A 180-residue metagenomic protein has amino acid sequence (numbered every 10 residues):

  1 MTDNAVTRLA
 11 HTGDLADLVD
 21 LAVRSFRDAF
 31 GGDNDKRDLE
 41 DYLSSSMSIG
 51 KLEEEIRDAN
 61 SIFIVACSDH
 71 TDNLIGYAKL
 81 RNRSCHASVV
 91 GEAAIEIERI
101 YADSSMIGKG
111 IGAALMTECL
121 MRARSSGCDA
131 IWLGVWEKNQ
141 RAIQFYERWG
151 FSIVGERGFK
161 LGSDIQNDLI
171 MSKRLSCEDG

Functional and structural regions predicted by a protein language model:
D3-V6: Extreme N-terminal starter segment of soluble prokaryotic enzymes
L9-L15, V19-S105, M116-R122, S126 (+1 more regions): Acetyl-CoA-dependent GNAT
H11-G13, G91-I95, D129-W132, W136-I143 (+1 more regions): C-terminal "cap" of GNAT-fold acetyltransferases
A29, K109, V154: Residues that scaffold the ATP/ADP-binding catalytic core of kinase and kinase-like folds
D103-S105, K109, E137-K138: Active-site acidic-Proline motif in GNAT/NAT acetyltransferases
G108-M121, Q144-R148: Conserved acetyl-CoA-binding loop-helix of GNAT-fold acetyltransferases
K109, S126-D129: Short coil/turn segments at alpha/beta junctions that flank glycine-rich nucleotide-binding fingerprints
